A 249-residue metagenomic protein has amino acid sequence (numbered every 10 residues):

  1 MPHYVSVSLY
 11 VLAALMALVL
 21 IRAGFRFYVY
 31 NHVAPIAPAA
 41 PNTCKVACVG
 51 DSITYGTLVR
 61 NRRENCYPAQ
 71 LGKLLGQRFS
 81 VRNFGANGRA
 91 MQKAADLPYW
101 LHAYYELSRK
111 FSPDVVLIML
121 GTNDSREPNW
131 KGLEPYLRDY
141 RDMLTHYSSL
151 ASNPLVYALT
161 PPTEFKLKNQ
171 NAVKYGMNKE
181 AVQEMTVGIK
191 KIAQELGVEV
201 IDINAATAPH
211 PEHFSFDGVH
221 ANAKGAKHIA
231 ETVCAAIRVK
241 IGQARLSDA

Functional and structural regions predicted by a protein language model:
M1-M16: N-terminal Sec-pathway targeting helices
L12-R26: N-terminal type II signal-anchor transmembrane helix that functions as the membrane-insertion/stop-transfer segment
R22-N87, Y104-K110: Serine-esterase "nucleophile elbow" of acetyl-processing enzymes
I53, G88-A90, T163, T207: Residue-level detector of flexible, active-site-proximal loop/helix-junction positions within diverse enzyme catalytic
Y55-R63, N83-W100, R126, K131-G132 (+2 more regions): Acidic/histidine-rich helix-loop elements that form or flank divalent-metal/phosphate-binding sites at the catalytic
W100-A249: Alpha-helical cap/lid subdomain in secreted, periplasmic, or secretory-pathway luminal O-acyl-processing enzymes
